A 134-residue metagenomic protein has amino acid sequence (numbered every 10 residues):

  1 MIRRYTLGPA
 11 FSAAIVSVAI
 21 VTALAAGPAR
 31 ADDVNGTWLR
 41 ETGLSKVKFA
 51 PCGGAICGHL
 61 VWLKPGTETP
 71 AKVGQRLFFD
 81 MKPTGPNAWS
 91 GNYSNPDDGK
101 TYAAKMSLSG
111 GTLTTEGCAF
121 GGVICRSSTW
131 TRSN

Functional and structural regions predicted by a protein language model:
M1-P9: N-terminal secretory signal peptides that target proteins for export/translocation
A10-A23: Bacterial N-terminal signal peptides
L24-A31: Sec/Tat signal peptide C-region and signal peptidase I cleavage site
V34-A104: Central antiparallel beta-sheet cores of small beta-barrel/beta-sandwich binding domains
P51-G54, S107-G111, T131-N134: A short, sequence-level motif marking secondary-structure junctions
V61-L63, C118, S133: Predominantly extracellular/luminal cell-surface or secreted proteins
A103-I124: Short, exposed beta-strand-loop hairpins at the edges of beta-sheets in extracellular/periplasmic proteins
F120-N134: Edge beta-strand at a domain terminus
